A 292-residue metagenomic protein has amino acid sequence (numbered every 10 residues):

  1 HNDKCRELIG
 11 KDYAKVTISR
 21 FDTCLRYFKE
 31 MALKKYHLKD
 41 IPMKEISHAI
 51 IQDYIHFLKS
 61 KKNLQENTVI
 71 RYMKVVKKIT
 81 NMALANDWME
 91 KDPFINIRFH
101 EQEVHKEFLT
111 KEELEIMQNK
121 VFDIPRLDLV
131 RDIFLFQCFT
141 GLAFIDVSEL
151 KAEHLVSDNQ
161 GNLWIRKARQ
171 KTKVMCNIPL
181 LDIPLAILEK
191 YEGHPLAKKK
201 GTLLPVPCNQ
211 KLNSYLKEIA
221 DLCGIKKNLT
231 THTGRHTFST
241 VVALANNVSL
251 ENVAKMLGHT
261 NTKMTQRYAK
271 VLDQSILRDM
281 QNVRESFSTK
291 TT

Functional and structural regions predicted by a protein language model:
C24-K34, Q52, S60-I95, I145: N-terminal DNA-binding recognition helix of tyrosine site-specific recombinases/integrases
E66, I70-Y72, M89, P93-F144: Basic, Lys/Arg- and aromatic-enriched nucleic-acid-binding interface segment
V104-E107, E113, E149-E189: Conserved tyrosine-mediated DNA breakage-rejoining catalytic core shared by Y-recombinases
F108, R169-K173, N209, L257-N282: Catalytic-site neighborhood detector that most strongly recognizes the C-terminal catalytic loop/helix of tyrosine
L135, F139, I145-D146, E218 (+2 more regions): C-terminal catalytic core of tyrosine-transesterase DNA break-rejoin enzymes
H154-G161, K226-K227, N247-R267, R278 (+1 more regions): Short, polar N-cap/turn motifs at the start of nucleic acid-interacting alpha helices
Q170-E189, A197-E218: C-terminal catalytic core of Y-nucleophile DNA break-rejoin enzymes
H194-K198, N282-T292: C-terminal secondary-structure termini that scaffold catalytic or DNA-interacting sites
